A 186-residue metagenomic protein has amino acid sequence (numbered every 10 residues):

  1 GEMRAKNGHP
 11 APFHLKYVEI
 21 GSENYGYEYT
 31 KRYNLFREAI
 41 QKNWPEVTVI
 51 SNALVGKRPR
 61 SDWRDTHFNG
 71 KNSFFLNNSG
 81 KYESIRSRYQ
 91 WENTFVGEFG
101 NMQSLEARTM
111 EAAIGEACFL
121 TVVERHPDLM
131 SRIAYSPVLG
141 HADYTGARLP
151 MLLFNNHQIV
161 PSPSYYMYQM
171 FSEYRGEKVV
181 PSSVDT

Functional and structural regions predicted by a protein language model:
G1-M130: Active-site neighborhood of glycoside hydrolase catalytic domains
E92-T186: Aromatic/acidic polysaccharide-binding cleft in carbohydrate-active enzymes
